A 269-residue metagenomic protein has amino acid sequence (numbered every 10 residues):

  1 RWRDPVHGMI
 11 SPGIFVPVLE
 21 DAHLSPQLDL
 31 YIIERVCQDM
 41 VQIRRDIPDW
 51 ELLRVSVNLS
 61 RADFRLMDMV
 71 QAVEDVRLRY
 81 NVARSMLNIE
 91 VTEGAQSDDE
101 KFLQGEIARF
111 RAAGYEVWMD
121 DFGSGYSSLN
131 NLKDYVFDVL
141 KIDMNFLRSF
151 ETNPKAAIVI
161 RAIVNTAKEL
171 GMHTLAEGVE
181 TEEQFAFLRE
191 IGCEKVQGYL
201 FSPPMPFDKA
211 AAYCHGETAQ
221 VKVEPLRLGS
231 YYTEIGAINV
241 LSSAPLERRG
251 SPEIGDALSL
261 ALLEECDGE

Functional and structural regions predicted by a protein language model:
R1-V16, V36, E74, D138: A short, well-structured catalytic beta-strand-centered motif of the EAL phosphodiesterase domain for c-di-GMP
W2, H23-L103, G178: Catalytic core of bacterial c-di-GMP phosphodiesterases, primarily the EAL and HD-GYP domains, capturing alpha-helical
D4, F15, M40, V57 (+3 more regions): Signature for phosphate-centric chemistry
V6-I14, D39, F110, G114 (+1 more regions): Regulatory and interdomain segments flanking nucleotide-handling catalytic cores in signaling/defense enzymes
I14, V18-L19, L28, I32-M40 (+5 more regions): Structural preference for long, well-ordered alpha-helical segments in enzyme cores
D29, L66-M69, V73, L103 (+5 more regions): The cytosolic transmitter module of two-component sensor histidine kinases
E74-F150, T166, L170-P204: The catalytic core of metal-dependent phosphodiesterases that act on cyclic dinucleotides
K209-E269: Tandem CBS (Cystathionine beta-synthase) repeat/Bateman regulatory domains
